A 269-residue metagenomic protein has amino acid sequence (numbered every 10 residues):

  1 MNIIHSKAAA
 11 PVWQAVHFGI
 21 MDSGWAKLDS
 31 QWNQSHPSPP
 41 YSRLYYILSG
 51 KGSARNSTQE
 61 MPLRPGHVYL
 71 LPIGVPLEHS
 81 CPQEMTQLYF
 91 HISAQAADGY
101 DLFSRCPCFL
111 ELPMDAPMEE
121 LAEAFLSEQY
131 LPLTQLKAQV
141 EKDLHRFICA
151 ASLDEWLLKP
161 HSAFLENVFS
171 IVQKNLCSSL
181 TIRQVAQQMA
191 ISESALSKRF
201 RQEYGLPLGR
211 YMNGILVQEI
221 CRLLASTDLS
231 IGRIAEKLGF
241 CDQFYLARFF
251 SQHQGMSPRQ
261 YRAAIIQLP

Functional and structural regions predicted by a protein language model:
M1-P62, C81, C108-F109, Y245 (+1 more regions): Generic protein-terminus/edge-of-domain signal
G50, P117-E128, F164-N175, E219-T227: Solvent-exposed, amphipathic alpha-helical segments
T58-P72: Short acidic-glycine-tyrosine-enriched beta hairpin
I73-A97: Ligand-binding loop in jelly-roll beta-barrel domains
S104-P113, E128-Q139, L144-S192, Q202-G214 (+1 more regions): Short, Lys/Arg-enriched, Trp-marked, Pro/Gly-tolerant hinge/linker segments that flank
S170, K174, S179, R183 (+2 more regions): Terminal helix-turn-helix DNA-binding modules in bacterial transcription factors
E193-S194, K198, D242-F244: The DNA-contacting recognition helix of HTH DNA-binding domains and analogous helical DNA-recognition elements
